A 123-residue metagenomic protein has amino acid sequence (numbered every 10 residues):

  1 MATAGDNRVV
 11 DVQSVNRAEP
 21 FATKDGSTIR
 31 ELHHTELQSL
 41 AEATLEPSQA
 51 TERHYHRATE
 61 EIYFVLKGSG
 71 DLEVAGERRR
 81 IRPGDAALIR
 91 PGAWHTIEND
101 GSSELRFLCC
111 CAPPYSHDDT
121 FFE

Functional and structural regions predicted by a protein language model:
M1-S39, E52, D119-E123: A short, N-terminal "cap"/entry segment at the start of jelly-roll beta-barrel domains of the cupin/DSBH fold
E36-Q38, S69, E77-R79: Well-ordered beta-strand scaffold positions
A41-H56: Conserved short histidine dyad/triad with adjacent acidic residue
A58-E60, V65-G70: Glycine- and acidic-residue-biased ligand/ion/polar-headgroup-sensing regions
E77-P91: Short acidic-glycine-tyrosine-enriched beta hairpin
P91-H117: Ligand-binding loop in jelly-roll beta-barrel domains
